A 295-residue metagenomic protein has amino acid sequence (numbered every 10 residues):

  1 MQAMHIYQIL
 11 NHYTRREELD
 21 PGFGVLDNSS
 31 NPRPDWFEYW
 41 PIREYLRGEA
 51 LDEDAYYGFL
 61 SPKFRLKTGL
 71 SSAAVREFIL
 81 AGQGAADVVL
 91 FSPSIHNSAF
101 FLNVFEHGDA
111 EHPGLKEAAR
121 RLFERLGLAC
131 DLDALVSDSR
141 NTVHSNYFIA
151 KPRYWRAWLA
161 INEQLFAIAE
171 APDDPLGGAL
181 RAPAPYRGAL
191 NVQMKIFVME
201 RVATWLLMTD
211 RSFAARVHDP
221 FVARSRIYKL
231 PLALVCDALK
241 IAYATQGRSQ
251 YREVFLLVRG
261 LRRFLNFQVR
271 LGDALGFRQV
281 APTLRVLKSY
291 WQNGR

Functional and structural regions predicted by a protein language model:
M1-R295: ER/Golgi luminal nucleotide-sugar-dependent glycosyltransferases, focusing on the catalytic module
